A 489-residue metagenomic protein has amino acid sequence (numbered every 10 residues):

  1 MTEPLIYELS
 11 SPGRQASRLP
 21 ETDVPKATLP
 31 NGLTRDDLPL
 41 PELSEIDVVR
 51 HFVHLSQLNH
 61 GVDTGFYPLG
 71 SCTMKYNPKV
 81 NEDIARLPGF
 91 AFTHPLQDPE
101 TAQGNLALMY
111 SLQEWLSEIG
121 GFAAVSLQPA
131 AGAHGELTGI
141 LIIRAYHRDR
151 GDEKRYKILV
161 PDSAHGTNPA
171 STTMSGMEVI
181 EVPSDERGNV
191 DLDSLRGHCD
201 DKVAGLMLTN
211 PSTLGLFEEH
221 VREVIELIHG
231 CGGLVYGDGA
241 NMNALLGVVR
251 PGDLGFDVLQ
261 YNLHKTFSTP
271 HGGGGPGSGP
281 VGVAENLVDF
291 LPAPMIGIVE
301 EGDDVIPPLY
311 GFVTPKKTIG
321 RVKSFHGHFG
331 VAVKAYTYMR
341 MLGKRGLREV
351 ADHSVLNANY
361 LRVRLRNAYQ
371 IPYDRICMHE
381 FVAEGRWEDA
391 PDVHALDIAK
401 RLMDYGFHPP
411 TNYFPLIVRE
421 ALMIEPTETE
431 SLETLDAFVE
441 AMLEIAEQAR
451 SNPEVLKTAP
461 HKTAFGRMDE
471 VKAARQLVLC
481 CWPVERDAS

Functional and structural regions predicted by a protein language model:
M1-F92, E420: N-terminal glycine-rich, Lys/His-bearing helix-loop that initiates the first secondary-structure elements of many
G32-L33, L87-E100, E118, T173-I180 (+3 more regions): Gly-rich Lys/Arg/Thr-decorated short loops/hinges at beta-loop-alpha junctions or inter-strand turns that position
S44-L58, P88-A130, G135: Conserved N-terminal alpha-helix of the aminotransferase class I/II PLP-enzyme fold
H60-N81, Q128-G139, F267-G282, N286-L287 (+3 more regions): Conserved phosphate/anionic-ligand binding catalytic regions in large, soluble enzymes, centered on
F66-L69, M403-M423, R450-H461: Conserved PLP cofactor-binding pocket of PLP-dependent enzymes
G104, G135-V305, K316-K317, V393 (+1 more regions): Conserved PLP-enzyme active-site core in the AAT-like
V258-D389: Active-site C-terminal subdomain of aminotransferase-like
Q370-D404, L416, E420-D436: Conserved PLP-binding catalytic core of the aspartate aminotransferase-like
